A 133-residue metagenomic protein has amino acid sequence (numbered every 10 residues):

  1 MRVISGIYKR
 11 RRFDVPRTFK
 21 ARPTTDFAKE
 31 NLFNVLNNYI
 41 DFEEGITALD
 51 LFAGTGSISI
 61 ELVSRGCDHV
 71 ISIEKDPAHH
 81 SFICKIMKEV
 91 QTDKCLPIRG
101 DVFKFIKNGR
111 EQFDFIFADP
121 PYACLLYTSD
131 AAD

Functional and structural regions predicted by a protein language model:
M1-I46: S-adenosyl-L-methionine
N34, N38, I60, S64 (+2 more regions): Short, well-ordered alpha-helices that flank and scaffold nucleotide-derived cofactor binding pockets
A48-L62, V102, D114-C124: Conserved proline-anchored active-site loop of SAM-dependent methyltransferases that bridges a beta-strand
R65-H69: Conserved S-adenosyl-L-methionine
V70-E74: Conserved SAM-binding motif I beta-strand of class I
H80-S81: Short alpha-helix immediately C-terminal to the canonical SAM-binding loop
C84-G109: S-adenosyl-L-methionine
Y127-D133: Conserved small/polar residues in nucleotide/adenosyl-binding loops
